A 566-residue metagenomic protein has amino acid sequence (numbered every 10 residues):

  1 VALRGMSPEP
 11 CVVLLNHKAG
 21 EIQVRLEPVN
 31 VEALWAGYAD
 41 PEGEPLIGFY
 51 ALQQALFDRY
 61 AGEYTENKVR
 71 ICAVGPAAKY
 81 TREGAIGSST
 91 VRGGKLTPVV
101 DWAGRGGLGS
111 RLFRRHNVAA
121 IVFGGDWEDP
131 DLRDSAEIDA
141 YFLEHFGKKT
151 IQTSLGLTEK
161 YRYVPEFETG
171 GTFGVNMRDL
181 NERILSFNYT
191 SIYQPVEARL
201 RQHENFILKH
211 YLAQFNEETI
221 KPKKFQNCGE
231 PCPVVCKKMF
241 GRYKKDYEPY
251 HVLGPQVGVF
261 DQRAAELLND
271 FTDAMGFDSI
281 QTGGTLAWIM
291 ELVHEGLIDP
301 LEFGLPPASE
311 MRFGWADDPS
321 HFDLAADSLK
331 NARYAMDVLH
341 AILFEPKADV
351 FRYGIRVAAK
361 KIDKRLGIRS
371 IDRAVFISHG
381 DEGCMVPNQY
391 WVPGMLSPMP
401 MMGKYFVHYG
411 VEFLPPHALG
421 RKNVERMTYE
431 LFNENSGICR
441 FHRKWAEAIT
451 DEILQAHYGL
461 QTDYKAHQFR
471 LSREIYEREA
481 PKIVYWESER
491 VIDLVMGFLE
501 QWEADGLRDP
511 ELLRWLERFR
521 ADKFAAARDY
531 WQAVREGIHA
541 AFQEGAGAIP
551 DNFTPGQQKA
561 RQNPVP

Functional and structural regions predicted by a protein language model:
V1-A2, I280: Short hydrophobic alpha-helical runs that function as membrane-insertion/retention elements
L3-E32, G104, F113, E128: Hydrophobic or amphipathic alpha-helical targeting/insertion segments
M6-H17, P41-G62: Beta-sandwich/jelly-roll carbohydrate-recognition scaffolds of carbohydrate-active enzymes
G20, V29-A39, A140-H145: Compact, glycine/acidic-enriched structural inserts
R25-Y38, K244-L253: Gly-rich Lys/Arg/Thr-decorated short loops/hinges at beta-loop-alpha junctions or inter-strand turns that position
E44, Q54-P566: Extended C-terminal regions of large enzymes
